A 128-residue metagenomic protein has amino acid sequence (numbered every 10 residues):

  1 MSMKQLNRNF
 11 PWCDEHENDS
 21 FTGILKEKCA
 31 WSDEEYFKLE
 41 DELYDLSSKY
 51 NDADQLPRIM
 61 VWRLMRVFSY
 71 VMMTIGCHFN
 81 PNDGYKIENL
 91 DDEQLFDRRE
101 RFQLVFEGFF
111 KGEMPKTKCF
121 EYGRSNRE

Functional and structural regions predicted by a protein language model:
M1-E40: Short terminal alpha-helical segments
N7-N9, R58, W62-S69: Short helix/strand-capping turn motifs
N9, I24, E42, R98-R101 (+1 more regions): Charge-rich, solvent-exposed alpha-helical interaction surfaces
H16, E34, K38-D41, Q55 (+3 more regions): Alpha-helix boundary/N-cap detector
D45-V61: Short, solvent-exposed, charged loop/turn and helix-capping segments that join or cap alpha-helices on peripheral
V67-E128: Amphipathic alpha-helical binding modules
